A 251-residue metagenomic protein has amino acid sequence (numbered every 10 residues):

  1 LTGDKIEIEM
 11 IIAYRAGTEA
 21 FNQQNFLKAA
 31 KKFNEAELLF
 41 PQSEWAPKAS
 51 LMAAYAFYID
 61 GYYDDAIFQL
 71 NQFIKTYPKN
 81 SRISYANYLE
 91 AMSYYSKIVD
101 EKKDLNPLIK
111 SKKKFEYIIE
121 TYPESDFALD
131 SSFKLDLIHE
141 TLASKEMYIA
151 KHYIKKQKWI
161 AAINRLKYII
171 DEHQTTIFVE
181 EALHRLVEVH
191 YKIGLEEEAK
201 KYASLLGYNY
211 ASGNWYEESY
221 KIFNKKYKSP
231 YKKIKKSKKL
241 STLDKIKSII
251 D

Functional and structural regions predicted by a protein language model:
L1-D251: Acidic, polar-rich low-complexity tracts and alpha-helical solenoid repeat scaffolds
